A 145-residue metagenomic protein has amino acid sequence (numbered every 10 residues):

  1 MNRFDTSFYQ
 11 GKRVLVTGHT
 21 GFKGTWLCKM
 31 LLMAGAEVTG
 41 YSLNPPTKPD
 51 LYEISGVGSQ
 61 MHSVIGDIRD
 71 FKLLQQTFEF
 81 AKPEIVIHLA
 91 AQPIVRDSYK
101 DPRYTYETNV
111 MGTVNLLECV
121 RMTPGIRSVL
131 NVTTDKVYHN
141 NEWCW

Functional and structural regions predicted by a protein language model:
M1-W145: N-terminal Rossmann-like NAD(P)+-binding domain of SDR-like oxidoreductases, especially those catalyzing
